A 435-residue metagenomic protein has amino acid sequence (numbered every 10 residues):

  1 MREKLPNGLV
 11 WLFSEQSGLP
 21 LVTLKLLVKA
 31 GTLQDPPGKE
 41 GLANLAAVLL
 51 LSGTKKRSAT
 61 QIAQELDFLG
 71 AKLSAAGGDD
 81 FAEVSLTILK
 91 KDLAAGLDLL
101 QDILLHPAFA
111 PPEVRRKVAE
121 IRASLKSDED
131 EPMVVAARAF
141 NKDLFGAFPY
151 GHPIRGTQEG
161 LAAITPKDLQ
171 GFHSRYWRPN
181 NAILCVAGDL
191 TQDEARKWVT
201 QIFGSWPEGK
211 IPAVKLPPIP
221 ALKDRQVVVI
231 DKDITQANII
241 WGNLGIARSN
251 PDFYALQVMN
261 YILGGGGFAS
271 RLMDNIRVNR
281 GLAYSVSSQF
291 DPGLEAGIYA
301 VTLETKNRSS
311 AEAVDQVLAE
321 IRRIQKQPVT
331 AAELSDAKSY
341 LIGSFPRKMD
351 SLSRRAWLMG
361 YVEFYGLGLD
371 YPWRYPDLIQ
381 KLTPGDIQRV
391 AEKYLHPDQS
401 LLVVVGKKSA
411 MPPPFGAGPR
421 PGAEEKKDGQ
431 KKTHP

Functional and structural regions predicted by a protein language model:
M1-E3, P384-G385, E392-K393: Proteostasis/folding factors centered on peptidyl-prolyl cis-trans isomerases
M1-P20: N- or domain-start disorder-to-order transition segments that initiate the globular core
S14, L19-V48, R57-L104, V118 (+9 more regions): M16 family metallopeptidases and their MPP-like homologs
I121-D128, I219-I230, Y340-K348: Short, conserved secondary-structure transition motifs
G146, Y150, I154, R178-P179 (+2 more regions): An aromatic/glycine/proline-enriched structural segment found at the starts of mature extracellular/organellar domains
H173: Conserved, carboxylate-rich catalytic/transport cores that coordinate ions
